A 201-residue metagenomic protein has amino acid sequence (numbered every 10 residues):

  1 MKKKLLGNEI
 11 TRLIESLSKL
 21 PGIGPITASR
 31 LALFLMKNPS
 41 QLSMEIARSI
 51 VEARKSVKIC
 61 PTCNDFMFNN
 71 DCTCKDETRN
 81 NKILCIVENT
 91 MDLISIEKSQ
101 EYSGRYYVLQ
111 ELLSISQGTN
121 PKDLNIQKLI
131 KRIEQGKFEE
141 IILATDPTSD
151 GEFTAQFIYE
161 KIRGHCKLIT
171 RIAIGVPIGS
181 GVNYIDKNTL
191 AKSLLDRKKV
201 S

Functional and structural regions predicted by a protein language model:
K3-I10, K19, L31-L93: Cys/His-rich Zn2+-binding cysteine-cluster or related metal-binding knuckle/ribbon modules and their
F68-L124: Glycine-rich, flexible N-terminal cofactor/catalytic loop recognition
I83, V87-E88, F138-D150: Acidic beta-strand-to-loop metal/phosphate-binding motif
D123-I133: Anionic-ligand binding region
D150-R163: Short Gly/Thr/Asp-enriched flexible loops that form oxyanion-binding sites at enzyme active sites
L168-I172, G181-S201: Conserved phosphate-handling catalytic cores of large alpha/beta enzymes
